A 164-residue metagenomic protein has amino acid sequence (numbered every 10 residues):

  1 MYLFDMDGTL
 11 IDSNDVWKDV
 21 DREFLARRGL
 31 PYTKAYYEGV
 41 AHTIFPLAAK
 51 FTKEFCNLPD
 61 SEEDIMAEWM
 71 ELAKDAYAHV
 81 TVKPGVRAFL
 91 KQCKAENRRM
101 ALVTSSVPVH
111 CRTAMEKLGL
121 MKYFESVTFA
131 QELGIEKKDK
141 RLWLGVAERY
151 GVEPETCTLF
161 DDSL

Functional and structural regions predicted by a protein language model:
M1, A101, C157-T158: Hydrophobic "anchor" residues on beta-strands that sit immediately upstream of conserved functional sites
M1-R87, K91-E96: N-terminal helical cap/lid subdomain that shapes the substrate entry/recognition surface in HAD-like hydrolases
D5, T9, T104, D162: Conserved G/P- and acidic residue-centered "switch" motifs that form tight phosphate/ATP-binding loops in soluble
W17, D161-D162: Acidic donor-binding loop at a coil-to-helix junction in glycosyltransferase catalytic cores that engages
V40, V103-S105, F160: Structural motif
D75-L102, P108-R112, K137-K140, L144: Short, acidic loop-to-helix structural element flanking the phosphoryl-transfer center in phosphate-processing enzymes
H79, V107-T158, L164: Substrate-recognition "cap/lid" segment bordering the active-site pocket of phosphatases
